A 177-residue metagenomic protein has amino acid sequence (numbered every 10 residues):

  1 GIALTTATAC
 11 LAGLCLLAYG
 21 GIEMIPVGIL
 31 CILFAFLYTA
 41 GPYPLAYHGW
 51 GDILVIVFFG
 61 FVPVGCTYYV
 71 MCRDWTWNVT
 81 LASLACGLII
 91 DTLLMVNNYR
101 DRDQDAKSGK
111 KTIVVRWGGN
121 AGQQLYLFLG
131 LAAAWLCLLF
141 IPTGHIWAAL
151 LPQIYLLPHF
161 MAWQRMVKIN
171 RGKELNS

Functional and structural regions predicted by a protein language model:
G1-D74: Intramembrane alpha-helical segments
G1-G20, K110-G144: Multi-pass membrane catalytic core of lipid/isoprenoid biosynthesis enzymes
G1-L4, L37-F59, R102-L127, W163-S177: Interhelical loop and helix-boundary elements at the membrane-water interface of polytopic inner-membrane proteins
A9-A12, P63, I89-L93, A133-L136 (+1 more regions): Alpha-helical transmembrane segments of multipass membrane proteins
M24-L33, L81-G87, W147-P158: Hydrophobic core segments of alpha-helical transmembrane domains in multi-pass membrane proteins
V55-R102, N120-A121: Functional transmembrane core segments of multi-pass inner-membrane proteins
V70, D74-W75, R100-Q104, G144-A148 (+1 more regions): Membrane-interfacial segments
P142-S177: Extended hydrophobic alpha-helices typical of membrane-associated regions
